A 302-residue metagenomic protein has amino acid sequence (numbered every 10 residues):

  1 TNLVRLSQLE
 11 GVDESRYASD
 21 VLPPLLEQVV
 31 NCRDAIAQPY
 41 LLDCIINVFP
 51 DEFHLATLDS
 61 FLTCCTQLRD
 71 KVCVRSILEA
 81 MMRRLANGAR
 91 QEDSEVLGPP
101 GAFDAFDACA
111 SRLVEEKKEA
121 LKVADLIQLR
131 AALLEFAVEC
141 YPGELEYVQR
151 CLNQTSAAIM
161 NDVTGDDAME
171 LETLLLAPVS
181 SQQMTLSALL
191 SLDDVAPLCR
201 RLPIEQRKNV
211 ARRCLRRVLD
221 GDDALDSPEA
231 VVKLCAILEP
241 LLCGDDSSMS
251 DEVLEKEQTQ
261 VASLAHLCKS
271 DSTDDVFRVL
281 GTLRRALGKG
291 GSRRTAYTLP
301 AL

Functional and structural regions predicted by a protein language model:
T1-E239, M249-S250, E257-Q260, L302: Long amphipathic alpha-helical scaffold regions
L242, A265-K269, T273, F277 (+1 more regions): Extended, charge-rich low-complexity regions and/or helical-solenoid scaffolds
